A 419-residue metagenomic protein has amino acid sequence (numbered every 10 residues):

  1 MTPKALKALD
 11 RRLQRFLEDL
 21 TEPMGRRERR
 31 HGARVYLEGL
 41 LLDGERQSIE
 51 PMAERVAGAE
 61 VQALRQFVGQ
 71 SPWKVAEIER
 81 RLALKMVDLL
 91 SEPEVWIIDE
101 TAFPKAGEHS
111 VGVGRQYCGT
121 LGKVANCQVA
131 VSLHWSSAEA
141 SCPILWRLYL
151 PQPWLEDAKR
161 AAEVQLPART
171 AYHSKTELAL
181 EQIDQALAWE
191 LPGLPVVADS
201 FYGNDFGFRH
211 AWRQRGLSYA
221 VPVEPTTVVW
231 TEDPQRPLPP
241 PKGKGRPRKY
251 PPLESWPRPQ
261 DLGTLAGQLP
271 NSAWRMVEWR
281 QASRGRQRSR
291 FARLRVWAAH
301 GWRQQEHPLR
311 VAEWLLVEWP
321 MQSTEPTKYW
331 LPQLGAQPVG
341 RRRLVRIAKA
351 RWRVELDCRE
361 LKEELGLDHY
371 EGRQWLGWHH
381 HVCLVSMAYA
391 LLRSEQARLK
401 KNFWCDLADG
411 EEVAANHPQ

Functional and structural regions predicted by a protein language model:
Q14, G122, E139-V164, A168 (+2 more regions): An anionic, glycine-rich sequence signature occurring as long contiguous blocks
M24-E108, P247-A273: Electropositive nucleic-acid engagement tracts
M52-A53, E92-A106, L133, V196-Y202 (+4 more regions): Short, conserved catalytic/metal-binding motifs centered on acidic residues
G69-Q152, D157, A162-E163, H300-R303: Active-site-proximal, Lys/Arg-enriched surface segment that forms a nucleic-acid-binding/basic interface patch
R80-M86, R169-L194: Short, basic/hydrophobic alpha-helical segments
A188, F208-S218: Short, surface-exposed basic-aromatic patches at helix termini and helix-loop junctions that form
A198-D205, P225-T227: Acidic, metal-coordinating catalytic cores used for nucleic-acid/nucleotide bond scission and strand-transfer chemistry
V339-A348, E363-H379, L399: Short, solvent-exposed helix-loop connector elements
